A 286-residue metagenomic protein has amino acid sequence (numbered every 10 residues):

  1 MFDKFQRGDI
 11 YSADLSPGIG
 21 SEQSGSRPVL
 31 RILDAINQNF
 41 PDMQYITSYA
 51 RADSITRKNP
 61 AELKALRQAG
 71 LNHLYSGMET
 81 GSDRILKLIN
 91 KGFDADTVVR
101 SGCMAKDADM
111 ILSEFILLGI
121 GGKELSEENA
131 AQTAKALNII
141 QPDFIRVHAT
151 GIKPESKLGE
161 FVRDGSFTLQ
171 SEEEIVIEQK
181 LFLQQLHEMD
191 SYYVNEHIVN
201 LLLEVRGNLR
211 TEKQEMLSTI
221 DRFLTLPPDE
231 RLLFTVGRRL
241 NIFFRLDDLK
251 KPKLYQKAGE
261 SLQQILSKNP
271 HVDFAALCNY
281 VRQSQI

Functional and structural regions predicted by a protein language model:
M1-R31, A35: Conserved functional hotspots at enzyme active or ligand-binding sites that engage polyanionic ligands
I32, N138, F144, I152-I286: Auxiliary Fe-S-binding modules of radical SAM enzymes
I32-D107: Conserved SAM/AdoMet-binding glycine-rich loop
S48, S76, E114, L137 (+2 more regions): Conserved, mostly hydrophobic/aromatic
D53, G77, G81-I85, A105-N129 (+3 more regions): Conserved strand-turn element in the central/C-terminal portion of the radical SAM core barrel that lines
K58, T97, N129, S171-E178: Soluble or luminal CAZymes and related metallo-dependent hydrolases
A61-L63, G122-I139, Q179: Catalytic cores of alpha/beta
N72, I111, D143: Residue-level detector of anion-binding/catalytic polar loops
